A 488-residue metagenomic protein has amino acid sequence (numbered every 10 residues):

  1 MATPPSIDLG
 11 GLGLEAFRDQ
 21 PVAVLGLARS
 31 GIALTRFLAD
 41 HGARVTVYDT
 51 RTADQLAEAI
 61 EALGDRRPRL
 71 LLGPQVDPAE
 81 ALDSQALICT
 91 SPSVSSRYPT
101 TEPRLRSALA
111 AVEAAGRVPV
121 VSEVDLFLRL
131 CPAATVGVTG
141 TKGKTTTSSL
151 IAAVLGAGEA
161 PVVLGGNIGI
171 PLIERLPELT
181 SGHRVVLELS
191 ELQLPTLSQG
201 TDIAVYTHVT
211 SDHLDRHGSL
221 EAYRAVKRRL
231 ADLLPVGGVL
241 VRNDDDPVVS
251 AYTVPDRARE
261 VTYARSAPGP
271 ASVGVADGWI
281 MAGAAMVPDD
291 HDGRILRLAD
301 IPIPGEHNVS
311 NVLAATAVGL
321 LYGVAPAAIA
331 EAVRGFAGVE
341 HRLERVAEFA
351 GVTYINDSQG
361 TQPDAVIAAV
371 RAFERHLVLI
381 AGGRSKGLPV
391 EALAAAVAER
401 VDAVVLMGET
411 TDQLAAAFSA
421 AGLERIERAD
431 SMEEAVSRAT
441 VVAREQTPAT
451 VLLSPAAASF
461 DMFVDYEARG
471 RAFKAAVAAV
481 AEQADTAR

Functional and structural regions predicted by a protein language model:
M1-S122, P304, Q483: N-terminal leader/targeting and accessory segments in enzymes
P5-P21, A33-H41, I295-D402, A416-S419: Nucleotide phosphate-binding/pyrophosphate-handling subdomain across enzymes that bind or process nucleotide phosphates
L38, I88, V138, N167 (+12 more regions): Residue-level signal for inorganic ion chemistry
A39, A79-Q85, P92, S96-D244 (+3 more regions): Phosphate-binding loop of NTP-binding sites
A43-R51, V241-D244, V378-A381, R400-T410: Short internal beta-strands
T46-D49, L71-P74, P119-D125, G165 (+4 more regions): Beta-strand->loop->alpha-helix junctions that form or flank phosphate-binding loops in nucleotide-handling enzymes
R66-R67, E391-A449, A487-R488: C-terminal helical cap/extension that packs against the catalytic core of soluble nucleotide-cofactor enzymes
L197-G200, L230-V236, T253-D256, A372-E374 (+3 more regions): Short, conserved loop/helix-junction motifs that constitute active-site signature segments in enzyme catalytic cores
